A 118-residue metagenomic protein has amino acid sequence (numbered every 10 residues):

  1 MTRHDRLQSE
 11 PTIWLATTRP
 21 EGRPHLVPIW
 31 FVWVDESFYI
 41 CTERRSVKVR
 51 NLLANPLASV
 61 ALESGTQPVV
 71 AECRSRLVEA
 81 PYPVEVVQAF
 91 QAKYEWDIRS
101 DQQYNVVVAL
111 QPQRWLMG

Functional and structural regions predicted by a protein language model:
M1-I13: Extreme N-terminal tail/first-helix region
M1-T2, L26-V27, R45-V47, Y94-E95: A generic local structural motif
R3, R45-N51, Y82-V86: Amphipathic alpha-helical interface surfaces
L7-Q8, L53-A54, Q91: Alpha-helix boundary recognition
E10-E43, R50, A58-A61, V70-A71: Short beta-strand segments
P11-T12, L57, E95, W115: Generic structural signal for secondary-structure transition and capping sites
Q67-G118: Charged, gly/pro-rich active-site loop segments
